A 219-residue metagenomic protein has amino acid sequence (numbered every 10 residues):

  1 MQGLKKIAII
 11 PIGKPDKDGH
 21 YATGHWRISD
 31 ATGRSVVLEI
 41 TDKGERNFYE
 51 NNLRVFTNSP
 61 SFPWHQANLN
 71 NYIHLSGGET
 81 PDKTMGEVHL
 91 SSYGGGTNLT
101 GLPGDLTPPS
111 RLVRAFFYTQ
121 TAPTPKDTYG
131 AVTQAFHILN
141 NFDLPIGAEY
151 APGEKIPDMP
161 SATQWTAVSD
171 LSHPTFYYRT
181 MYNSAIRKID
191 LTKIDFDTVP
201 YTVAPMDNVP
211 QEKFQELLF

Functional and structural regions predicted by a protein language model:
G3-G24, A31-R34, G44-F219: C-terminus-biased signal that marks the final domain/tail of proteins
